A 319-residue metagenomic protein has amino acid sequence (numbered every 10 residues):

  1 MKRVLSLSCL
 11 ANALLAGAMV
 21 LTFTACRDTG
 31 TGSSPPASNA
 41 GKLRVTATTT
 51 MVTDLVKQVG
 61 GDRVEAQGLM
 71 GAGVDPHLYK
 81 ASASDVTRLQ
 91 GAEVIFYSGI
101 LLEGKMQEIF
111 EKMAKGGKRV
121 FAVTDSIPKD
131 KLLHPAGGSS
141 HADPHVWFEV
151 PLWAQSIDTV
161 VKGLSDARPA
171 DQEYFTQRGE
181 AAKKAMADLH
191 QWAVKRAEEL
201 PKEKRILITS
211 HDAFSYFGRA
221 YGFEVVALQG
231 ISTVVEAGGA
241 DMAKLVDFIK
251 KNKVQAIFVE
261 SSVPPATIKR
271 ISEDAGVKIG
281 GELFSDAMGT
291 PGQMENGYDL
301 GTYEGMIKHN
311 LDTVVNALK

Functional and structural regions predicted by a protein language model:
M1-L14: Bacterial N-terminal signal peptides that target proteins for export
N12, C26-K319: Extracytoplasmic metal-acquisition and chelation regions
